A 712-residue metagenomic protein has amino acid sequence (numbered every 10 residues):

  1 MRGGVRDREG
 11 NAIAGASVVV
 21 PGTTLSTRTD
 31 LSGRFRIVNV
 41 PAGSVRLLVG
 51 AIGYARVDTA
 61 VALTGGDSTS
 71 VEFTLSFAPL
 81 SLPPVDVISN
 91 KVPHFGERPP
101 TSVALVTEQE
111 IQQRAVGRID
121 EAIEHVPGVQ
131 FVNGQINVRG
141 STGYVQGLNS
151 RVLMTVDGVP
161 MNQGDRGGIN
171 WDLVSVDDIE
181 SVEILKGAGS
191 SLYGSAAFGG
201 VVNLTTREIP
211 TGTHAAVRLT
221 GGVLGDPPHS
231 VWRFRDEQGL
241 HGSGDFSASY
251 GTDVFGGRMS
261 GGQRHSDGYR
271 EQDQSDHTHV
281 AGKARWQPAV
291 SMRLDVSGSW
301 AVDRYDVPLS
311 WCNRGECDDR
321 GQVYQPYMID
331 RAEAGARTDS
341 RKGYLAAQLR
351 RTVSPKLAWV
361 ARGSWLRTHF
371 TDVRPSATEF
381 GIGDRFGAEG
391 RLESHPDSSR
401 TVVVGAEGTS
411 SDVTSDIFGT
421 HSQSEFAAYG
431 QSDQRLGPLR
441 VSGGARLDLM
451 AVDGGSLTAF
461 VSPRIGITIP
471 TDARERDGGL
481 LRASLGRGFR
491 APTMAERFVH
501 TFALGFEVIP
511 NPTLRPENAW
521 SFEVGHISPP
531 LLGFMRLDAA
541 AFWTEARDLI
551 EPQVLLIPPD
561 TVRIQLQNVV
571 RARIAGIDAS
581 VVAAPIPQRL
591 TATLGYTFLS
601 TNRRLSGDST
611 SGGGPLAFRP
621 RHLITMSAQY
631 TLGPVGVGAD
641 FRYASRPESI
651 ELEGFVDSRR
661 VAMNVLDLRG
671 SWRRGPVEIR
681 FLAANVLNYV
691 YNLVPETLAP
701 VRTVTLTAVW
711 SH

Functional and structural regions predicted by a protein language model:
R6-N11, A16-P21, G50-Y54, T64 (+1 more regions): Short, acidic, small-residue-rich periplasmic hinge/interaction motif at the N-terminus of Gram-negative outer-membrane
S70-F73, I119-A122, I136-R139, V152-D157 (+5 more regions): N-terminal periplasmic accessory domains that precede and gate Gram-negative outer-membrane beta-barrel machines
F95, G117-Q163: Extracytoplasmic beta-strand/coil segments of soluble accessory domains associated with Gram-negative outer-membrane
V159-A188, G282, V562: Short acidic/polar hinge/loop motifs at secondary-structure boundaries that mediate gating or recognition
Q163-D165, D177-E180, S191-N203, E208-V280 (+1 more regions): Outer-membrane beta-barrel translocator/receptor signature
R218, S399-V403, L436-V441, L537 (+3 more regions): Gram-negative outer-membrane beta-barrel transporters
S266-H279, R285-Q287, S291-W359, G363-R385 (+1 more regions): Flexible loop and strand-edge segments within Gram-negative outer membrane beta-barrel domains
D319-T352, T471, L480, S484-D538 (+4 more regions): Outer-membrane beta-barrel signature, preferentially recognizing the C-terminal barrel domain of Gram-negative
